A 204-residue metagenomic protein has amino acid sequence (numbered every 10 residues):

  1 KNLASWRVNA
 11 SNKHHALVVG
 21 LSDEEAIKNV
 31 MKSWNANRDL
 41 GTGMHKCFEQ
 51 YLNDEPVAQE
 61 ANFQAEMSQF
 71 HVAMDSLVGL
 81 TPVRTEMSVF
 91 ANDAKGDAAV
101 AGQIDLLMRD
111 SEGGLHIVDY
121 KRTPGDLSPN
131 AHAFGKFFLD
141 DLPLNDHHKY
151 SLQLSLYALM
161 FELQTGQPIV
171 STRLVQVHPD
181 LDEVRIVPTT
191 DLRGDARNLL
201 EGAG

Functional and structural regions predicted by a protein language model:
K1, E60-Q64, P143-N145: Secondary-structure junction/capping motif
K1-G43: Charged, glycine-rich intrinsically disordered N-terminal tails and low-complexity linkers that flank
L3-V19, A94-D105, D140-D141: Charged, low-complexity, helix/coiled-coil-prone segments
S5-N9, Q50-D54, S76, L163 (+1 more regions): A structural signal for alpha-helix termini and helix-coil/disorder junctions
V19-S22, V72-G79, N145-H148: N-terminal start-of-chain detector that recognizes signal peptides and the immediate post-cleavage beginning
D23, I27-N29, L139-Y150: Glycine-rich, flexible loop segments associated with nucleotide phosphate handling
A26-L139: Catalytic cores of nuclease domains that cleave nucleic-acid phosphodiester backbones
P143-G204: Metal-dependent nuclease catalytic regions and adjoining charged, substrate-binding loops involved in nucleic-acid end
